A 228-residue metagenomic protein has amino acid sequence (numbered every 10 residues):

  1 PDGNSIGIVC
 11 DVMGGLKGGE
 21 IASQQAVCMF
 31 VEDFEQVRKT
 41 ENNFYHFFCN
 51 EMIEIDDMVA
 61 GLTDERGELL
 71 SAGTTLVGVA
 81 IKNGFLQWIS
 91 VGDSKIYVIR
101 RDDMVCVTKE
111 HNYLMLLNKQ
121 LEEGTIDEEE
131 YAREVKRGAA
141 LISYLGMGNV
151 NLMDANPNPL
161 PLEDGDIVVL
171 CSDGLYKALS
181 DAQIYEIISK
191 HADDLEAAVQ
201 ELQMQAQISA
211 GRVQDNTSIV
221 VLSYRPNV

Functional and structural regions predicted by a protein language model:
P1-V228: PP2C/PPM-type serine/threonine phosphatase catalytic domain
